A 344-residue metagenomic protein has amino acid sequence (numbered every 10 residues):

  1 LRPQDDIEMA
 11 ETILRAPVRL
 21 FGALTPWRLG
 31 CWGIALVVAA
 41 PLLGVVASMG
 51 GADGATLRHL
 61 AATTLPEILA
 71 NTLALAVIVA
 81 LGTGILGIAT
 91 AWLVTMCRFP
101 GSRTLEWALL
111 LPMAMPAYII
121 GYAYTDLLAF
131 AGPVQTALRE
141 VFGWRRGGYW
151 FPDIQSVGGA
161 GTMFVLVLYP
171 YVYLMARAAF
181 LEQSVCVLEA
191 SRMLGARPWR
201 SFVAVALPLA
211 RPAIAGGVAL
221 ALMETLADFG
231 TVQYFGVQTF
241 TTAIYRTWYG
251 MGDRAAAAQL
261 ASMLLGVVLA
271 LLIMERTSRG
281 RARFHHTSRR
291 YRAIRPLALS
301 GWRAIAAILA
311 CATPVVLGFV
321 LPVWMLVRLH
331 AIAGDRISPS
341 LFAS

Functional and structural regions predicted by a protein language model:
R2-G22: Short, Lys/Arg-rich, polar N-terminal cytosolic tail immediately upstream of the first transmembrane signal-anchor
L20-D53, T63-L181, L209-F229, A257-T277 (+2 more regions): Membrane-water interface segments at the C-terminal ends of transmembrane alpha-helices in multi-pass inner-membrane
A55, H59, E106, E140-G143 (+5 more regions): Short amphipathic alpha-helical coupling elements at transmembrane boundaries
P100, A196-R197: Short coil/turn motifs that cap or connect alpha-helices
L194-G195, P208: Glycine/proline-centered hinge or cleavage motifs at structural transition points of membrane proteins
L226-M251: Glycine-rich helix-loop "coupling/hinge" segments at transmembrane-helix boundaries in multipass transporters
F235-T239, W324, R328-A343: Hydrophobic alpha-helical transmembrane segments and immediately flanking/interface helices in integral membrane
S278-A310: Flexible interhelical linker loops that connect adjacent transmembrane helices in multi-pass membrane transporters
